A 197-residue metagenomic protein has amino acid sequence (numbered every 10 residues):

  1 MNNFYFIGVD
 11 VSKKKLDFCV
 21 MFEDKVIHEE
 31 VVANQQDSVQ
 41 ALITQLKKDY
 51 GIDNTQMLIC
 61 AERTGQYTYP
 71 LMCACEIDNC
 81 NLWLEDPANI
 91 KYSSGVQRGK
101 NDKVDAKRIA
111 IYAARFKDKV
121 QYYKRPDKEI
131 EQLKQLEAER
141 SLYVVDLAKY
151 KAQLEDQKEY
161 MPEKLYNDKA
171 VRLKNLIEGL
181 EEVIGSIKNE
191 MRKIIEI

Functional and structural regions predicted by a protein language model:
N2-F22, I109: Gly/Thr-rich phosphate-binding beta-strand-loop-beta motif of the actin/hexokinase/Hsp70
F4-F6, Q56-I59: Short active-site oxyanion
K13, G65, N89: Short, glycine/acidic-enriched loop or turn micro-motifs at the edges of active sites
V20-F22, L71-C73, E155: Short amphipathic alpha-helical segments
K25-D53, L58: Nucleic-acid-processing active sites and adjacent nucleic-acid-binding tracks, predominantly divalent metal-dependent
C60-P70: Acidic, metal-coordinating catalytic cores used for nucleic-acid/nucleotide bond scission and strand-transfer chemistry
E76: Anion (oxyanion) recognition and catalysis
W83, P87-I197: Long, charge-rich intrinsically disordered scaffolds of nucleic-acid metabolism proteins
